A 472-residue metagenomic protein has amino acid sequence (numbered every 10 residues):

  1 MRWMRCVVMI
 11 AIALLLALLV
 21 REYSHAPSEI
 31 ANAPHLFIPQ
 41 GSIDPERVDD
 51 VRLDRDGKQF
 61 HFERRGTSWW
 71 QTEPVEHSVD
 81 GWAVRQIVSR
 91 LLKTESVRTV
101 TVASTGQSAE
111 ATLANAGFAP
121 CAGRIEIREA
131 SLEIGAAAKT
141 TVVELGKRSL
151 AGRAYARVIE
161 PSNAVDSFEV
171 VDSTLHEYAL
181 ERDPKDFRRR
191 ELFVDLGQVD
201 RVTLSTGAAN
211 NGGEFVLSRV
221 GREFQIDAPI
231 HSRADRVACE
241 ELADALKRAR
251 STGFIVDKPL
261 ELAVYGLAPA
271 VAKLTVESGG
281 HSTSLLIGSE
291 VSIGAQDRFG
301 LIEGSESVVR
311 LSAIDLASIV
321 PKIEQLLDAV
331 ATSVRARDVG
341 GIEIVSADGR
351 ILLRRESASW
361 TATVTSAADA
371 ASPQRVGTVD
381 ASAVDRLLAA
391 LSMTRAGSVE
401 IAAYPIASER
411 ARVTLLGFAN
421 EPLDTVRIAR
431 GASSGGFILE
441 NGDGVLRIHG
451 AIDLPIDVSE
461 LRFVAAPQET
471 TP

Functional and structural regions predicted by a protein language model:
M1-P472: Soluble, acidic/polar mature domains that operate outside membranes
